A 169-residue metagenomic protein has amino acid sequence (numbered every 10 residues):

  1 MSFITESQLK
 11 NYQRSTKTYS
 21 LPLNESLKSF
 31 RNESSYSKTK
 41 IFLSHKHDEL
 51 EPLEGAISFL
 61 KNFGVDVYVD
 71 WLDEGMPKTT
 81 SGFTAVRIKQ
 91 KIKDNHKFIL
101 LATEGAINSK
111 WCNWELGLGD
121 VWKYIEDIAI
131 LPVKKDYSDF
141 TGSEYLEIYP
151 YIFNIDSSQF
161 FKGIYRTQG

Functional and structural regions predicted by a protein language model:
M1-N95: Conserved N-terminal substructure of TIR/SEFIR domains
M1-S35, K134-G169: C-terminal interaction surface of TIR/SEFIR-family domains
I57-S58, G82-F83, N113-L116, S143-L146: Short, glycine/charged-enriched secondary-structure capping and boundary segments
Y68, A129-P132: A structural signal for short, well-ordered beta-strand segments and their strand-loop junctions that often border
D73-G75, E104-G105, L131-D139: Short beta-alpha junction loops
E104-W122: Conserved TIR/SEFIR loop-to-helix hotspot centered on a Trp-containing motif with a nearby acidic residue
W122-A129: A short helix->loop->beta-strand "cap" motif at the edges of active sites that frequently abuts
